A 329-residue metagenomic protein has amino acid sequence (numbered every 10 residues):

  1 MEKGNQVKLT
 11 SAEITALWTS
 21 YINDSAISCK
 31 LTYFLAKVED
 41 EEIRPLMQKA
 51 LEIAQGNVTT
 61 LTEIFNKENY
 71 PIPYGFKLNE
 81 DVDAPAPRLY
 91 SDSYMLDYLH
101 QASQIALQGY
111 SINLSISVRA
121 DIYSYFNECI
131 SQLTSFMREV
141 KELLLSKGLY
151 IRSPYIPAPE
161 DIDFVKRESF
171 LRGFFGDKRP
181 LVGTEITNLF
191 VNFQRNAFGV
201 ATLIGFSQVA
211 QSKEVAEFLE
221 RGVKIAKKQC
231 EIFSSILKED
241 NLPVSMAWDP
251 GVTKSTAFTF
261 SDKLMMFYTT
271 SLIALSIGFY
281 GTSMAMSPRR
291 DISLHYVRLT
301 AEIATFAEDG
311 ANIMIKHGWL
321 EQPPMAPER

Functional and structural regions predicted by a protein language model:
M1-T15, G75-L99, D163-N188, A247-T270: Acidic/His metal-coordination segments adjacent to aromatic residues that form catalytic metal sites in metalloenzymes
M1-V7, C29, A36-Y94: An N-terminus-focused feature that recognizes amino-terminal "leader" regions
K8-V58, Y123, E185-N188, N192-R195 (+1 more regions): Acidic, metal/ion-handling microdomains and their immediate structural contexts
K30, V38, M95-I112, I116-S117 (+2 more regions): Long compositionally biased, domain-poor regions of proteins
K37, Y98-E160: Hydrophobic, ordered structural segments
E41-G75, T134-R152, E214, R221-S245 (+1 more regions): Conserved alpha-helical segments that form or flank metal/cofactor-binding pockets of metalloenzymes
G148-I204: Loop-centered beta-sheet repeat module
M314-R329: Acidic, low-complexity, intrinsically disordered peripheral segments
